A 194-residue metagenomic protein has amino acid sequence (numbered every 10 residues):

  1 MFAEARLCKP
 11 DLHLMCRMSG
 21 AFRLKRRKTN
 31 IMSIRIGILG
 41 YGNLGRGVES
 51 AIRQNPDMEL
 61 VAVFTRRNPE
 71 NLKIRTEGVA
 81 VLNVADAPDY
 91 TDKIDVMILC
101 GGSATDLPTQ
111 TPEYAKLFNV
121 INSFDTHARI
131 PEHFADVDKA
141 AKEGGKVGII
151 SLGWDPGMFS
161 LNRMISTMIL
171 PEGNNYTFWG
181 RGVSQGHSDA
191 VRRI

Functional and structural regions predicted by a protein language model:
M1, A5-D11, G20-R26: Short, low-complexity intrinsically disordered segments enriched in A/P/G/S/L with frequent Arg, especially at protein
R35-V48: Glycine-rich adenosine-cofactor-binding loop
Q54-R75: NAD(P)-binding Rossmann-fold cofactor-contacting core
A80-D86: Short acidic-hydrophobic, aromatic-tinged amphipathic segments that line or gate anion-handling sites
A87-D92, V96, A104-S123: Rossmann-fold NAD(P) dinucleotide-binding segment
N122-S123, G148-L152, F178: General beta-strand structural signal in soluble alpha/beta enzymes
F124-G148: Rossmann-fold NAD(P)-binding glycine/threonine-rich loop
W154-I194: Conserved anion/nucleotide-ligand pocket segment
